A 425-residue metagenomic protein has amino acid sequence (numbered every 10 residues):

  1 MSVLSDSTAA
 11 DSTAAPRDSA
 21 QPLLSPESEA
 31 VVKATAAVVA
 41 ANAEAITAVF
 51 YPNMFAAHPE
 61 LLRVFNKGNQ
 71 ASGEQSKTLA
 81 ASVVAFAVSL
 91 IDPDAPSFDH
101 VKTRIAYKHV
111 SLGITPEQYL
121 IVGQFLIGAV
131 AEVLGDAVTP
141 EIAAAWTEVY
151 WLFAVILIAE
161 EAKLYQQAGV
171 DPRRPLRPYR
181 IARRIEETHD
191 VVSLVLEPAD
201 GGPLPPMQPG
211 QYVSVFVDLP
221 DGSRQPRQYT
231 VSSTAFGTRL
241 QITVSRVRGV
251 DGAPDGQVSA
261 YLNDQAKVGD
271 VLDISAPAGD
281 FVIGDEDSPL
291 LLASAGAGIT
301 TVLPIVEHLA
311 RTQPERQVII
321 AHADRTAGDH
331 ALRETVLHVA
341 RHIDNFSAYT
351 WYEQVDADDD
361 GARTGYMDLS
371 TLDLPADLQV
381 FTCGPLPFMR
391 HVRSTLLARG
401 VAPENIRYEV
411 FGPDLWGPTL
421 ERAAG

Functional and structural regions predicted by a protein language model:
S2-S7, S12-L176, H338: Globin-like tetrapyrrole-binding proteins
V3, I320-G425: Reductase modules of NAD(P)H-dependent flavoproteins
V170-V271, D324-T326, L337, Y352-V355: Ferredoxin-reductase
G210, G298, P385: Short, conserved phosphate/pyrophosphate- and ester-handling motifs at nucleotide-, phospho-/glycolipid
D221-T230, G279-L291: Short, Lys/Arg- and Gly-enriched loop/turn segments at beta-strand edges
V231, I299-R311: Histidine-anchored nucleotide/phosphate-binding helix
D270-F281: Helix-loop module immediately N-terminal to the HCX5R catalytic loop in PTP-like cysteine phosphatase domains
